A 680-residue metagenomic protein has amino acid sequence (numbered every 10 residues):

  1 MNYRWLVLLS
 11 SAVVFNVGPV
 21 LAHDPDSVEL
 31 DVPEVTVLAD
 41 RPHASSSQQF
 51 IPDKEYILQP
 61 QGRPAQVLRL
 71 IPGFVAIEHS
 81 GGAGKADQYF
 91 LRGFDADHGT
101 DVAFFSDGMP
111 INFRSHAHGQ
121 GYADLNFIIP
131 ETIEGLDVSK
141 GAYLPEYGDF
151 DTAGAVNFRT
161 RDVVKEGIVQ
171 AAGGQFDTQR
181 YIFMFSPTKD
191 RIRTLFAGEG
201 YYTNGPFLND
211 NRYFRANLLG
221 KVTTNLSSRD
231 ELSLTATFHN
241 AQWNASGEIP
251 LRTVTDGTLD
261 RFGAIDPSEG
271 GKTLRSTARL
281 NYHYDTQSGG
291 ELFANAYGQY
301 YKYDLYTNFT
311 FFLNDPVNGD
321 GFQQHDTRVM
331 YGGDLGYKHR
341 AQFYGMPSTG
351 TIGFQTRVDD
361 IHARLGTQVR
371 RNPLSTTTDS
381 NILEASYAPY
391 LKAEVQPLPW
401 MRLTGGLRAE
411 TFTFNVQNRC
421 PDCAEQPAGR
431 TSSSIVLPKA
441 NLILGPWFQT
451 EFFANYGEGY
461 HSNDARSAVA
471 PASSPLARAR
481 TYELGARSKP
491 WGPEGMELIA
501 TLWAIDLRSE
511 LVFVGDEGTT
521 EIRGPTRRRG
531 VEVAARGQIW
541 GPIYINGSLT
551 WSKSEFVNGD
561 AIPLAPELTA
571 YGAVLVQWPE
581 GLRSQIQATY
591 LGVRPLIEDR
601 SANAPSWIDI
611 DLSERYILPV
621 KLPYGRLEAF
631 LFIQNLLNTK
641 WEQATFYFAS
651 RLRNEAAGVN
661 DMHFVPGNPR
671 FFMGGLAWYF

Functional and structural regions predicted by a protein language model:
D31-P64, G84-Q88: N-terminal periplasmic "start-of-domain" segments of outer-membrane beta-barrel proteins
Y56, W503, I545, V593 (+1 more regions): C-terminal beta-signal and adjacent terminal beta-strands/loops of Gram-negative outer-membrane beta-barrel proteins
M109-K140, F158-R159, S473: Short acidic/polar hinge/loop motifs at secondary-structure boundaries that mediate gating or recognition
D137-P145, G154-P187, G198, P206 (+2 more regions): Short strand-turn segments of transmembrane beta-barrel domains in outer membranes, especially the first one or two
G173-Y202, F207-S246, G270-T286, Y331 (+4 more regions): Transmembrane beta-barrel wall of Gram-negative outer-membrane proteins
E231-H239, G271-P421, E497-L502, N546: Face-selective signature of the C-terminal outer-membrane beta-barrel domain
N281-H283, E291-F309, G445-G457, P475-Q538 (+3 more regions): Membrane-embedded beta-barrel scaffold of Gram-negative outer-membrane proteins
Y337-K338, P399, L403, T411-F412 (+3 more regions): Gram-negative outer-membrane beta-barrel transporters
